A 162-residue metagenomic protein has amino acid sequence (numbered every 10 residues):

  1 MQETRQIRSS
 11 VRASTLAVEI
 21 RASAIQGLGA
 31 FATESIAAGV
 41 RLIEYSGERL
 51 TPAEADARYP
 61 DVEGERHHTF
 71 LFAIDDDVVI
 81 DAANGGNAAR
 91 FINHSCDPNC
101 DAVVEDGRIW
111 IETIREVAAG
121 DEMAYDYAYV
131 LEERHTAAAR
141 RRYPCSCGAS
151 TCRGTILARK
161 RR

Functional and structural regions predicted by a protein language model:
R5-V103: Catalytic cores of histone-lysine modification enzymes
C96-R162: C-terminal SET catalytic tail plus cysteine-rich post-SET Zn-binding segment of SAM-dependent SET-domain
